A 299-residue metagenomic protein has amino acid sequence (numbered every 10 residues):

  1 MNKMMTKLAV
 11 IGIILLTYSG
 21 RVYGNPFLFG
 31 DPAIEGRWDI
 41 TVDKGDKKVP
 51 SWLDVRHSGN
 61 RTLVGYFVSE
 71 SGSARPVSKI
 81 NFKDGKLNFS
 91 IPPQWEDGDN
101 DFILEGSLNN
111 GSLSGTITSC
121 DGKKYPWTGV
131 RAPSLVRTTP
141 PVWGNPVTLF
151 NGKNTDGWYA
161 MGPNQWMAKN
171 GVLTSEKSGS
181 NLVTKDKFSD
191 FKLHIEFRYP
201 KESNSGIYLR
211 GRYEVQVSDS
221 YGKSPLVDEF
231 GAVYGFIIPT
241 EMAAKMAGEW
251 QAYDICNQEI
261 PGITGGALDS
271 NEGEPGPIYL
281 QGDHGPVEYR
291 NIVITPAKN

Functional and structural regions predicted by a protein language model:
M1-A9: Bacterial N-terminal signal peptides that target proteins for export
N2, G24-N25: Intrinsically disordered, low-complexity regions
N25-N299: Carbohydrate-interacting regions of secretory-pathway proteins
